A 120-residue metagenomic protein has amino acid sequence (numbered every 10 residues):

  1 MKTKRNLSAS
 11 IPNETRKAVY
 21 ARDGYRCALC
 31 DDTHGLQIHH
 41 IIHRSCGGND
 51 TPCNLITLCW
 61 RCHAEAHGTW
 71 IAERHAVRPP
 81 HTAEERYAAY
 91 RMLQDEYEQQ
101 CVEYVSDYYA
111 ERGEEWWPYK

Functional and structural regions predicted by a protein language model:
M1-E14, Y104, E111-K120: Arg/Lys-rich, low-complexity, intrinsically disordered N-terminal tails that contact nucleic acids
S10-Q37, C59-R61: Short cysteine-rich loop/turn motifs with clustered Cys
D32-G35, L55-H81: Short Cys/His-centered divalent metal-binding micro-motifs
I42-L55: Short linker/helix segments within small regulatory modules
R74-E96: Acidic, low-complexity, intrinsically disordered interaction modules
R91-Q94, V102, S106: Residue-level detector of alpha-helical secondary structure
Y97, Y109-E111: Flexible loop/N-cap segments at domain edges
